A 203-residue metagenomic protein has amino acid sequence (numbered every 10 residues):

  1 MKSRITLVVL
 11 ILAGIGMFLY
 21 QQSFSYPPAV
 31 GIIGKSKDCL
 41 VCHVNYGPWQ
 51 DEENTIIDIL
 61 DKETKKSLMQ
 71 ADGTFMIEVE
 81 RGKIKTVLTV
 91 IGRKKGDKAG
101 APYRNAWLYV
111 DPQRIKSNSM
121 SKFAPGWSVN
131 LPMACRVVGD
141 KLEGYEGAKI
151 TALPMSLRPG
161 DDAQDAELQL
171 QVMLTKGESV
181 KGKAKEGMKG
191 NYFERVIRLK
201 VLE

Functional and structural regions predicted by a protein language model:
M1-V9: Bacterial N-terminal signal peptides that target proteins for export
V9-M17: Bacterial N-terminal signal peptides
L19-E203: Sequence context surrounding c-type heme c attachment/ligation sites in exported
